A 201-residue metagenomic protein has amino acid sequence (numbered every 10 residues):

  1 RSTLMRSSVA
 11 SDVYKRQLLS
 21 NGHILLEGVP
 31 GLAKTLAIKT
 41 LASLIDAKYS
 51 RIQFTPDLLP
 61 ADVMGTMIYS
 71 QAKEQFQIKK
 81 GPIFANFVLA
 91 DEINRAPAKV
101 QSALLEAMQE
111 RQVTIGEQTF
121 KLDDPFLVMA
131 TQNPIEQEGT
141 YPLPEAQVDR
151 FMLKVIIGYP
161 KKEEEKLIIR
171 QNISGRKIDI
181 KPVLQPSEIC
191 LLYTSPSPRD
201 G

Functional and structural regions predicted by a protein language model:
R1-A10, Y14, Y193-G201: Single conserved hydrophobic/aromatic residue that forms the stacking wall/gate of nucleotide- or nucleobase-binding
R6, Y14, L26, T35 (+5 more regions): Conserved RecA-like P-loop NTPase ATPase core
S11-H23: Pre-Walker A (pre-P-loop) alpha-helix and adjacent loop at the N terminus of AAA/AAA+ ATPase modules, a conserved
S20-Q53: Walker A/P-loop
I45-I68: AAA+/P-loop NTPase substrate/partner-engagement loops
S70-V88: Conserved alpha-helical scaffold flanking the Walker A/P-loop in AAA+ ATPase domains
A85-M108, Y141-P144, K162-E165: Conserved AAA+/SF3 P-loop NTPase catalytic/coupling segment centered on the Walker-B
E110-V183: Canonical AAA+ ATPase core
